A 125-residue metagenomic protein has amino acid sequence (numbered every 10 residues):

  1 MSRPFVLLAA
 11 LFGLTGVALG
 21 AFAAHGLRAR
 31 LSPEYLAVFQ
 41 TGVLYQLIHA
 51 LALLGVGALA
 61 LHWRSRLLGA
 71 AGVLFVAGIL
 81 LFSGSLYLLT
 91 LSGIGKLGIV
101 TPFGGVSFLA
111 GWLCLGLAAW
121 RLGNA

Functional and structural regions predicted by a protein language model:
M1-A125: Polytopic transmembrane helical bundles with strong interfacial aromatic enrichment
